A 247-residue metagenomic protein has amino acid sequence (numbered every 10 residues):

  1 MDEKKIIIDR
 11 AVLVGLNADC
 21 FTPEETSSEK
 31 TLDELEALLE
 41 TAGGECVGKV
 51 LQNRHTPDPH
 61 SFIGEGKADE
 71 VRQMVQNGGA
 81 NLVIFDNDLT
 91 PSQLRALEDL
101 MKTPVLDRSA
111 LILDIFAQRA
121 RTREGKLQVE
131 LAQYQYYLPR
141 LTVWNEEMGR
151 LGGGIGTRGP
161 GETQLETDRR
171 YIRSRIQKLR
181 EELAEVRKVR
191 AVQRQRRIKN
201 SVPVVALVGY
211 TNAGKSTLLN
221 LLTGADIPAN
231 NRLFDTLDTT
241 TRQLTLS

Functional and structural regions predicted by a protein language model:
M1-R108, I112-L113: N-terminal accessory targeting/assembly segments
E3-A11, F21-T22, W144-S247: Conserved G1/Walker A P-loop phosphate-binding module
C20-T26, P57-S61, R119-E124, T163-Q164 (+1 more regions): Flexible beta-alpha connector loops of hexameric P-loop NTPases
L35, Y134, I172: A residue-level signal for conserved active-site and pocket-lining positions in enzyme catalytic cores
A110-A132: Short alpha-helix plus adjacent loop in nuclease-associated cores
A110-L111, P139, K178: Short acidic/polar capping segments at secondary-structure boundaries
L131, Q135-M148: A charged, well-structured terminal subsegment
